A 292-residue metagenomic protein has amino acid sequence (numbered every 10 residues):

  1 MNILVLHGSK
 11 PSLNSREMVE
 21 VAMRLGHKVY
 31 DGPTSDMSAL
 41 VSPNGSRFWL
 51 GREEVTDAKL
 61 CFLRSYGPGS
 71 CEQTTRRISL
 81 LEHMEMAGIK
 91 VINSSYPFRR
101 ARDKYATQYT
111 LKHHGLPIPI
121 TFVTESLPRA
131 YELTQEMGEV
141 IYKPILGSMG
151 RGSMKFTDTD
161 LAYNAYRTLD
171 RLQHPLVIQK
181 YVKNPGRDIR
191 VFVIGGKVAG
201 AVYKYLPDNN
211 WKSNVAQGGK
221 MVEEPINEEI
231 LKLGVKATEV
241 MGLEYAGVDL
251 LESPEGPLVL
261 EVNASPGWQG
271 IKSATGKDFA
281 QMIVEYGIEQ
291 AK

Functional and structural regions predicted by a protein language model:
M1-I92: ATP-binding N-terminal substructure of ATP-dependent carboxylate-amine bond-forming enzymes
N2-G8, M18, W49, V55-A58 (+4 more regions): Active-site nucleotide/adenylate-binding loops and adjacent lid/helix of ATP-dependent enzymes
N44, V193-K197, S253-E255: Short acidic-glycine loop/turn motifs at beta-strand connectors
Y66-P68, L146-G147, S265: Short glycine-rich anion-binding loops that position phosphate/pyrophosphate groups of nucleotides and phosphorylated
V140, A199-G200, A246, L258-L260: Protein kinase-like catalytic core scaffold
I141, L251-E252: Conserved protein-kinase catalytic-loop segment immediately C-terminal to the catalytic Asp of the HRD motif
R151-M241: Phosphate-binding site of ATP-dependent enzymes
P225, G242-L243, E252-K292: C-terminal active-site "lid" helix and adjoining low-complexity regulatory extension at the edge of ATP-using catalytic
